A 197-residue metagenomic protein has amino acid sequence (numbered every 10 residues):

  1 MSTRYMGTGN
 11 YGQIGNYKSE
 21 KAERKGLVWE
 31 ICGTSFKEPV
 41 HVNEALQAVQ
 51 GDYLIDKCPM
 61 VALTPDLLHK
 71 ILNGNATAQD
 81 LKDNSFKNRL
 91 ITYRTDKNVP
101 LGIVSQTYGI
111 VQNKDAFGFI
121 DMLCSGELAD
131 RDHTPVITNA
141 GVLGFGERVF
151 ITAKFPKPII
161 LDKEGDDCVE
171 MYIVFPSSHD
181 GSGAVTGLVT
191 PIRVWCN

Functional and structural regions predicted by a protein language model:
M1-D121: Feature for intrinsically disordered/low-complexity regulatory segments and propeptides
I110-K114, G118-N197: Intrinsic disorder/low-complexity polar-acidic segments
